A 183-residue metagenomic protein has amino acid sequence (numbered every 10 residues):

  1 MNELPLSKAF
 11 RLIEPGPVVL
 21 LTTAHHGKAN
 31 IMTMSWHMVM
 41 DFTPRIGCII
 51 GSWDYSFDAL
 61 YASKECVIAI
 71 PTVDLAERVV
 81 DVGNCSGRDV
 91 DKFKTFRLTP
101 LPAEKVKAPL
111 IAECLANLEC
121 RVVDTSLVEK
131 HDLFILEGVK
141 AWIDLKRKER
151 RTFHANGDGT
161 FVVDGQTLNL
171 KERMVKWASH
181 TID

Functional and structural regions predicted by a protein language model:
M1-D183: Basic, polyanion-binding surface patches
